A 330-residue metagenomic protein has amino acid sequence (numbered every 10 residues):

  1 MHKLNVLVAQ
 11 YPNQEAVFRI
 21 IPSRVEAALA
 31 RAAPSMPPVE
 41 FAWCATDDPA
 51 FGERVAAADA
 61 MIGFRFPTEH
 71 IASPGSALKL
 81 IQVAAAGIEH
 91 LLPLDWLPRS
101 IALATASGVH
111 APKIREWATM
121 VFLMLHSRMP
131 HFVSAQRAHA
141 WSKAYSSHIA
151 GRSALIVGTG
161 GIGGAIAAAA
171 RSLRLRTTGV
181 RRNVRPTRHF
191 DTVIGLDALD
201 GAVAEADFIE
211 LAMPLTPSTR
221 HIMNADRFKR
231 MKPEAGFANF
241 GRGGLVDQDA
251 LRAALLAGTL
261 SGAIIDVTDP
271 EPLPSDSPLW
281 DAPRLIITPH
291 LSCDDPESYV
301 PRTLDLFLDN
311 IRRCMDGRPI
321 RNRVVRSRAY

Functional and structural regions predicted by a protein language model:
M1-A58: N-terminal glycine-/charge-rich "phosphate-binding" loop or analogous flexible N-terminal tail
A57-V133: Phosphate/diphosphate ligand-binding glycine-rich loop within oxidoreductases
H70-A77, L94-P98, F228-E234, A254-G258 (+1 more regions): Short, conserved loop/helix-junction motifs that constitute active-site signature segments in enzyme catalytic cores
R115-H131, S172-L173, D305-R318: Oxidoreductase and adenylate-handling cofactor-binding alpha/beta cores
F132-A165: Glycine-rich NAD(P)-binding loop of Rossmann-like domains
S172-H189: NAD(P)-binding Rossmann-fold cofactor-contacting core
V184-P278: Rossmann-like adenosine-cofactor binding region
E234, F240-Y330: Rossmann-like dinucleotide-binding domain for NAD(H)/NADP(H)
